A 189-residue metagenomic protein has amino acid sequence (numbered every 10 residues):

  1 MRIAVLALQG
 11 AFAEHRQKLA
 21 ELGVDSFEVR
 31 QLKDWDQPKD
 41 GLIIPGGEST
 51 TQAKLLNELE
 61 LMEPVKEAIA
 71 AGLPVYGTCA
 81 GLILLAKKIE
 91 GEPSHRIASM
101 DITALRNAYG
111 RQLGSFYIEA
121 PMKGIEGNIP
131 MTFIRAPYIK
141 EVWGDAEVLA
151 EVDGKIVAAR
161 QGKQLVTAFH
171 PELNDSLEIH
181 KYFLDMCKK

Functional and structural regions predicted by a protein language model:
M1-E58, E63-A68, L177-K181, D185-K189: N-terminal beta1-alpha1 cap of cysteine-dependent amidohydrolase-like domains
L8, T78-A80, M100, R135 (+1 more regions): A secondary-structure boundary/capping signal
S26-F27, V75, Q164: Hydrophobic anchor at the start of a short beta-strand that flanks the dinucleotide cofactor-binding loop
W35-P38, A70, V142, R160: Flexible, charged surface loops at secondary-structure boundaries
I43-I44, G77, T167: Redox-cofactor binding/interface segments in oxidoreductases and associated redox assembly factors
S49-P121: Cysteine-nucleophile active-site neighborhood
R106-K189: Amide-donor transfer/coupling interface in amidating biosynthetic enzymes
